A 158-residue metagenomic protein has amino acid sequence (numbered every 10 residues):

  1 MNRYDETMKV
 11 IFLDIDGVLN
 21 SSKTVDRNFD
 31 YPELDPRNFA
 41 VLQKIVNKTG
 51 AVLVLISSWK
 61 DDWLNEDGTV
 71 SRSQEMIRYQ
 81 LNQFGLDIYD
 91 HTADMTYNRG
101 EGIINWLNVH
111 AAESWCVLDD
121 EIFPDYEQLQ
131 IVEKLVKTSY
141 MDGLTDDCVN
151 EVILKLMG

Functional and structural regions predicted by a protein language model:
N2-G50: Active-site neighborhood of HAD-like aspartate-dependent phosphohydrolases
V10, V52, S114-C116: Structural motif
L13, I56-W59, L118-D120: Short His-Asn-centered micro-motif
N20-S21, D62-E66, P124-E127, T145: Short catalytic/ligand-binding loop motif for oxyanion handling, primarily in non-cytosolic enzymes, centered on
T24-V25, N47, D67-G68, Q128-Q130: Short amphipathic alpha-helical segments
D26-E33, W63-R72: Short, flexible/disordered intra-domain loops and linkers
V46-T69: Substrate-recognition element of Asp-dependent hydrolases with the DxDx(T/V) motif
E75-G158: C-terminal cap/substrate-recognition subdomain and adjoining C-terminal extension of metal-dependent phosphatase-like
